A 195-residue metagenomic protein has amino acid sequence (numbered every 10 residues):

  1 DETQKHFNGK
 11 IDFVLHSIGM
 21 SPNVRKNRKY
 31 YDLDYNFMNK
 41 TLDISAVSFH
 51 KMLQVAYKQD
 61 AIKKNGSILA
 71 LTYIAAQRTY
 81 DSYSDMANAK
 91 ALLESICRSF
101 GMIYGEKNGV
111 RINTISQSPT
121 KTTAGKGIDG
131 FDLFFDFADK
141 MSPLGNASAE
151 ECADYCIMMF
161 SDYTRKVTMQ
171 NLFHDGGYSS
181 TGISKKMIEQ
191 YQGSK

Functional and structural regions predicted by a protein language model:
D1-G9: Conserved amphipathic alpha-helix within the SDR
K10-I11, M38: Local beta-strand N-terminus motif with an aromatic residue
I11-G19: Conserved hydrophobic beta-strands of the Rossmann-like cofactor-binding core in SDR/related NAD(P)H-dependent
L15, L69, I112-I115, G125 (+2 more regions): Hydrophobic structural elements of the Rossmann-like NAD(P)H-binding subdomain that define the short-chain
G19-E106, S116-K121, G145, Y178: Catalytic loop of short-chain dehydrogenase/reductase
V24, S118-G130, I183: Short beta-loop-alpha junction of Rossmann-like oxidoreductase domains
V47, T114, D132-V167, L172-G176: C-terminal helical subdomain
T168-K195: Short C-terminal tail/terminal secondary-structure segment of NAD(P)H-dependent dehydrogenase/reductase domains
